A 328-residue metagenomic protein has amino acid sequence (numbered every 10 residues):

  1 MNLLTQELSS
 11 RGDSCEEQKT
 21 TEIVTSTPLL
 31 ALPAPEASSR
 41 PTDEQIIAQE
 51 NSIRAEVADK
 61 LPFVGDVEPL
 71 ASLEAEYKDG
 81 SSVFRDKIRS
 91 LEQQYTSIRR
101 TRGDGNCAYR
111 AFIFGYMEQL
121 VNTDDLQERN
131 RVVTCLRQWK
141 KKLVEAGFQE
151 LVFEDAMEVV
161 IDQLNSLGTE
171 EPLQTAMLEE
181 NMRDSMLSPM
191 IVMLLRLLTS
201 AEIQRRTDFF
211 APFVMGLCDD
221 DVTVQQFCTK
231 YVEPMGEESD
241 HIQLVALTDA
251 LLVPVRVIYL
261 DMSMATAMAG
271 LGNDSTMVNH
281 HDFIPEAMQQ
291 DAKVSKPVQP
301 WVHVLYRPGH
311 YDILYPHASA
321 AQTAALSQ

Functional and structural regions predicted by a protein language model:
N2-R100, A108: A eukaryotic "domain-start" boundary segment
A58-L61, R99-G105, Y231-M235, V302: Conserved aromatic-histidine-acidic binding/catalytic patches
V64-E68, S72-Y95, Y116-S263: Papain-like cysteine protease catalytic cores
S97-R102, A108, R256-I258, H303-L305 (+1 more regions): Beta-strand cores of modular interaction/reader domains in eukaryotic scaffold and signaling proteins, especially PDZ
R102, S239-I242, G309: Short, well-structured alpha-helical interface segments that form or flank functional binding sites
G105-N106, F114, M262-A265, G309-Y311 (+1 more regions): Conserved beta-strand elements of beta-rich interaction domains across eukaryotes, especially beta-propellers
S263-D274: Beta-rich nucleic-acid/ligand-interaction surfaces
S275-Q328: A recognition module on extended beta-rich or small alphabeta surfaces enriched in W/G with H and D/E
